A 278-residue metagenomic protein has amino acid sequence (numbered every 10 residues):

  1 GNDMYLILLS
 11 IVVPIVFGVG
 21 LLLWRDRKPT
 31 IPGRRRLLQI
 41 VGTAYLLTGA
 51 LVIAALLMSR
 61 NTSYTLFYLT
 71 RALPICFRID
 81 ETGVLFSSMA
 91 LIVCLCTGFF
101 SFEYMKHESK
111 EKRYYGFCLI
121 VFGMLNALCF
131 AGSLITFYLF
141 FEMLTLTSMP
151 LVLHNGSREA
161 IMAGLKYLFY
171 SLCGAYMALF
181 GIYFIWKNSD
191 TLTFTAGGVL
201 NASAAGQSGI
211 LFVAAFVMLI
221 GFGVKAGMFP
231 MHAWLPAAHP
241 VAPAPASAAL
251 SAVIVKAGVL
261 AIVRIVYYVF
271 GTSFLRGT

Functional and structural regions predicted by a protein language model:
N2-L9, V16-G116, T191, G198: Transmembrane helix-loop-helix hairpins at membrane boundaries of multipass inner-membrane proteins
D3-V13, E81-L91, L134-T147, G209-V224 (+1 more regions): Structural signature of hydrophobic alpha-helical transmembrane segments
V12-V19, T43-I53, L85-G98, L119-N126 (+5 more regions): Hydrophobic alpha-helical transmembrane segments of multipass integral membrane proteins
V19-T30, L95-H107, M149-E159, A163 (+2 more regions): C-terminal ends of transmembrane helices
W24, K28-P29, R113-I210, V224: Alpha-helical multi-pass transmembrane bundles of energy-transducing inner-membrane proteins
G33-Y45, S109-I120, A163-G174, H239-S251: Cytoplasmic-side transmembrane-helix entry/capping segments in multi-pass membrane proteins
M58-P74, M143, Y176-A233, A237-A238 (+1 more regions): Juxtamembrane/interfacial segments at transmembrane-helix boundaries in multi-pass membrane proteins
H107, C129-Y138, V269-F274: Membrane-interface helix caps and helix-loop-helix hairpins in membrane proteins
